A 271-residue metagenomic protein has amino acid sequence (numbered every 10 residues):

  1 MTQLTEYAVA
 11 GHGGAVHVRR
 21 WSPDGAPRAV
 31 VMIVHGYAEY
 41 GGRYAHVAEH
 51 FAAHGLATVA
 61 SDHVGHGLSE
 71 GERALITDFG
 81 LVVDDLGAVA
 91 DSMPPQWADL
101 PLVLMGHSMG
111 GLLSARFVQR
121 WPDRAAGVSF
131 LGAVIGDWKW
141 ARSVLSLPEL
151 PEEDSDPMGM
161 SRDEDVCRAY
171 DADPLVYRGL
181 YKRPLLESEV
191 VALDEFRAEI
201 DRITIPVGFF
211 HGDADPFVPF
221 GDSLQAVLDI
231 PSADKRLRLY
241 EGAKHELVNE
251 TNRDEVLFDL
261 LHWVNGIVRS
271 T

Functional and structural regions predicted by a protein language model:
M1-G25: N-terminal cap/lid segment of alpha/beta-hydrolase-fold proteins
H35-E39, S108, D213: Active-site glycine-rich loops that stabilize anionic/oxyanionic intermediates across multiple enzyme folds
A38-G41, G67-W97: Catalytic nucleophile-loop/oxyanion-hole region of alpha/beta-hydrolase and closely related hydrolase-like folds
A48-E72: Conserved alpha/beta-hydrolase
W97-H107: Alpha/beta-hydrolase fold nucleophile elbow
I203, F209-H211, D215: Short beta-strand/loop motif that positions the catalytic acidic residue of the alpha/beta-hydrolase fold
I205, P219-L228: Short alpha-helix in the alpha/beta-hydrolase fold that links the catalytic acid
R236-T271: Catalytic active-site module of serine/aspartate enzymes centered on a nucleophile-bearing elbow/loop
